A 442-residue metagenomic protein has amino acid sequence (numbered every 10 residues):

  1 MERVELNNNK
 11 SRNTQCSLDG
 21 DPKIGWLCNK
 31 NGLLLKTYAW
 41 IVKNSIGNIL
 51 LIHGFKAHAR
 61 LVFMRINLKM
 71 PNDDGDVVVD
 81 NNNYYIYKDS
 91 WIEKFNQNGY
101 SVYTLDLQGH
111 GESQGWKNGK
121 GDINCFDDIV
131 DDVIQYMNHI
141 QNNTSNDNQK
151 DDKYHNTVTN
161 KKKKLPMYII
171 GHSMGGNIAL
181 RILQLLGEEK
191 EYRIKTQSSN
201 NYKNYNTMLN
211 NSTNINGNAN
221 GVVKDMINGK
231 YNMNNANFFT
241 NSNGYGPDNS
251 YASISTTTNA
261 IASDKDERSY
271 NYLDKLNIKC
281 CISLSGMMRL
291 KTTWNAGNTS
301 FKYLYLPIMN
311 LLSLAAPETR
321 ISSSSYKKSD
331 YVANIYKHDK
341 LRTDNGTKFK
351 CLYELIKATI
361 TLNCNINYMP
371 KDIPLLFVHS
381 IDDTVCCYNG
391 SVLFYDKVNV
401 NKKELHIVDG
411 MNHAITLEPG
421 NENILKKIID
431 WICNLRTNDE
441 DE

Functional and structural regions predicted by a protein language model:
R3-N44: N-terminal cap/lid segment of alpha/beta-hydrolase-fold proteins
V42-D106, Q114-W116: Short, surface-exposed "cap/lid" segments of acyl-processing enzymes
N81-K88, K94, G111-T144, K163: Catalytic nucleophile-loop/oxyanion-hole region of alpha/beta-hydrolase and closely related hydrolase-like folds
I170-N211, G217-F349: Alpha/beta-hydrolase-fold enzymes
F377-H379, D383: Short beta-strand/loop motif that positions the catalytic acidic residue of the alpha/beta-hydrolase fold
C387-D396: Short alpha-helix in the alpha/beta-hydrolase fold that links the catalytic acid
V398-A414: Catalytic histidine neighborhood in serine/cysteine hydrolases with alpha/beta-hydrolase-type architecture
D409-E442: Catalytic active-site module of serine/aspartate enzymes centered on a nucleophile-bearing elbow/loop
